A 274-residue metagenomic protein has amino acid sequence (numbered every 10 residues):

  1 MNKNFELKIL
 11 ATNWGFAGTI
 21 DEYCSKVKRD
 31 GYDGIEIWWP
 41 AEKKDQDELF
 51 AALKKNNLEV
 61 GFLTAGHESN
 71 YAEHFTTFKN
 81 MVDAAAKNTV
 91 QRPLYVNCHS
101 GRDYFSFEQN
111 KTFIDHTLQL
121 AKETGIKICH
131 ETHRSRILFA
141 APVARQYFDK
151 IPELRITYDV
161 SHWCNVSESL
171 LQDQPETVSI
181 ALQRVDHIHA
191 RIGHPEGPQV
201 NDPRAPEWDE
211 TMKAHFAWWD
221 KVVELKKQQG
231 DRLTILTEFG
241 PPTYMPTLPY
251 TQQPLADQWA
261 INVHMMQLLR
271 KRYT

Functional and structural regions predicted by a protein language model:
M1-D83, V263-T274: N-terminal pre-domain/capping segments
N2-F5, D21-K26, D83-A84, K150-L154 (+1 more regions): Histidine-acidic metal/acid-base catalytic patches
K3-T12, D33-I37, L58-A65, L94-C98 (+4 more regions): Hydrophobic faces of well-ordered beta-strands that scaffold small-molecule active sites in alpha/beta enzyme cores
L10-F16, W38-P40, A65-S69, G101-D103 (+4 more regions): Active-site beta-loop-alpha junctions enriched in small/polar residues
D30, N88-Q91, Q183: Structural motif
F50-L58, R145-P152, S179: Short, surface-exposed basic-aromatic patches at helix termini and helix-loop junctions that form
K55-N57, R92, T124, I151 (+2 more regions): Helix C-cap/helix->beta junction micro-motif
N70-R155: Active-site acidic/histidine proton-transfer and metal-coordination neighborhood in alpha/beta enzyme cores
